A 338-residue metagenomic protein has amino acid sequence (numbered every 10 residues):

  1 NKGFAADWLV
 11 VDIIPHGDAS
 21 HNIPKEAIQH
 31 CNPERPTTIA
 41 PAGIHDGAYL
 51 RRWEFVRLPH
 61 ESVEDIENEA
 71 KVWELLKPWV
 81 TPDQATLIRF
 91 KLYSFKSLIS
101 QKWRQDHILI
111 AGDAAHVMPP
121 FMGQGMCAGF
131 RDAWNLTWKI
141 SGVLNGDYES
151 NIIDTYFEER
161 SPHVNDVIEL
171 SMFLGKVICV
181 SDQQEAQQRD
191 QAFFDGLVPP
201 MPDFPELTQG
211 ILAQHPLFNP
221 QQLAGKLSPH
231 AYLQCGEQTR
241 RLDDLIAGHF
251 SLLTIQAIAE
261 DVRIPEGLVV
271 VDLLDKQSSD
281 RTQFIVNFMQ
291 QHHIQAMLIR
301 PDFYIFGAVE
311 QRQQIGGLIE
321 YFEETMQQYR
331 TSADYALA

Functional and structural regions predicted by a protein language model:
N1-R189, A308, S332-A338: Core Rossmann-like FAD-binding/catalytic domain of the broad FAD-dependent monooxygenase superfamily
E74, G142-A338: Helical substrate-recognition/capping region of FAD-dependent monooxygenase/halogenase enzymes
